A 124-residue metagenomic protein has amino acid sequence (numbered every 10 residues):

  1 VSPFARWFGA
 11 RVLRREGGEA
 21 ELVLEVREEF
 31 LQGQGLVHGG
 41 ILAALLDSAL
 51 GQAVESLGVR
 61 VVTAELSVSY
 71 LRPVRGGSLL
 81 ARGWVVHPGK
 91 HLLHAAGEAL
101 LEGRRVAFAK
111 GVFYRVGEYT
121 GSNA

Functional and structural regions predicted by a protein language model:
V1-A124: Terminal targeting signals and extreme-terminal segments of soluble enzymes
